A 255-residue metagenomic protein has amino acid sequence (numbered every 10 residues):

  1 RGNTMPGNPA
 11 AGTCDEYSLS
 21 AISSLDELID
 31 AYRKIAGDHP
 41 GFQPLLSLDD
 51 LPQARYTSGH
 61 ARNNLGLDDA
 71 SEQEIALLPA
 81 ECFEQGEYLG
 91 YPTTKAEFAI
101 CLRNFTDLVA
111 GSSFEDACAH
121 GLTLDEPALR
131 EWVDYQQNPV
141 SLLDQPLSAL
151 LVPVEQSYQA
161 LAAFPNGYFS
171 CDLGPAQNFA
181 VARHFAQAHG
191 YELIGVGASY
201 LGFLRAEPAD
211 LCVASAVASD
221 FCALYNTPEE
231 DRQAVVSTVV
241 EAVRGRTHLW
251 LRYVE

Functional and structural regions predicted by a protein language model:
R1-T4: Short, Lys/Arg-enriched N-terminal segments with co-localized hydrophobic residues within the first ~10-30 amino acids
P6-Q159: Extended, low-hydrophobicity segments enriched in charged/polar residues
L19, P165-A176, P208: Generic amphipathic alpha-helical segments used as scaffolds and interaction surfaces in large, multi-domain proteins
P40-F42, Q187-G190, T227-P228: Structural alpha-beta junctions
P153-C171: Short glycine-/aliphatic-rich beta-strand segments at the starts of folded cytosolic domains
D172-A188: Short amphipathic alpha-helix segments
E192-G197: Short beta-strand
S199-E255: Alpha-helical oligomerization segments
